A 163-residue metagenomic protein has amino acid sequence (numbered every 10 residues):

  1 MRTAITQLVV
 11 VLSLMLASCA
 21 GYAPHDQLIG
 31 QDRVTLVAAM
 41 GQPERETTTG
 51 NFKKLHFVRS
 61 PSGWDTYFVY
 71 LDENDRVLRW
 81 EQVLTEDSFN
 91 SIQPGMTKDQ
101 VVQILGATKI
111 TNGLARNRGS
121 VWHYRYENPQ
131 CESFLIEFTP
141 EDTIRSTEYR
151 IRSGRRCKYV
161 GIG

Functional and structural regions predicted by a protein language model:
M1-V9: Bacterial N-terminal signal peptides that target proteins for export
L8, H25, N90: Generic anion/oxyanion-binding catalytic loop in active/binding sites
V9-V10, Q31: N-terminal amphipathic/basic helix or basic patch
Y22-A23, D87: A structural connector/turn signal
A23, L28-R76, P94-G163: A cross-family detector of function-defining hotspots
W80-S91: Short domain-boundary/entry signatures in modular proteins, especially in secreted/extracellular architectures
